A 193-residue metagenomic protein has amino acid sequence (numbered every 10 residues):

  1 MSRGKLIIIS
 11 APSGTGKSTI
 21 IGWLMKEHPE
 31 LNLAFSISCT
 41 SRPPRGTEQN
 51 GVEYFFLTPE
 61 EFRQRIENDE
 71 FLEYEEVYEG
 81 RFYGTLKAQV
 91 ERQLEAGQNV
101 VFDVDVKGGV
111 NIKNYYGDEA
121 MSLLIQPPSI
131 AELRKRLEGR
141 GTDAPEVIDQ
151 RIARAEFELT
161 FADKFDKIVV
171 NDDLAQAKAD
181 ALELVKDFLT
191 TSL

Functional and structural regions predicted by a protein language model:
S2-I7: Pre-Walker A (Motif I) flank of P-loop NTPase domains
A11, G16: Conserved glycine(s) of the Walker
T19-N68: N-terminal phosphate/diphosphate-binding loop that engages ATP/GTP or pyrophosphate donors across diverse enzyme folds
L33, Y116-M121, D163-F165: Short glycine-/polar-rich loops that comprise or flank the Walker A/P-loop and associated switch/sensor motifs
F55-L57, G84, D103, I168: Short aromatic/basic micro-patch
R63-E70, G84-R140, V185: ATP-dependent NMP and nucleoside kinases share a basic, alpha-helical "lid"
E73-Y74: Gly/Lys-enriched N-terminal cap/neck module of very large, oligomeric protein machines
K135-D143, F157-L193: NTP-dependent small-molecule kinase module
